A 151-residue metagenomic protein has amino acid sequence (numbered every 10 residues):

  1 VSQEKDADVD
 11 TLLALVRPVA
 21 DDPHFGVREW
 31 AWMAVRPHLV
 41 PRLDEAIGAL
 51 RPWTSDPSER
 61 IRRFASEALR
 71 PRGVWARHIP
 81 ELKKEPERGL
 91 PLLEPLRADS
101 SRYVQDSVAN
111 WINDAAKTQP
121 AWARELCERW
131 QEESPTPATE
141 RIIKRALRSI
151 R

Functional and structural regions predicted by a protein language model:
V1-R151: Alpha-helical scaffold domains
